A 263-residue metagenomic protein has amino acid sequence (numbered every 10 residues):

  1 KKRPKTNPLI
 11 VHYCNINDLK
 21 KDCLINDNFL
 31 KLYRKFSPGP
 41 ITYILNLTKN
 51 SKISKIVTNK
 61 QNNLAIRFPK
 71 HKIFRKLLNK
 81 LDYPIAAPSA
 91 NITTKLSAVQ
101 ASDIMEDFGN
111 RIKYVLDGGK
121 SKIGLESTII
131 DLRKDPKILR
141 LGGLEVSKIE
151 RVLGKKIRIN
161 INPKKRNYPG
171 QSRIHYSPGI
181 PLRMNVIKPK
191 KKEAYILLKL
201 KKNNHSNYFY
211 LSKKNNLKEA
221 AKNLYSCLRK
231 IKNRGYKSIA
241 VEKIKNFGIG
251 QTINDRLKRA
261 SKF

Functional and structural regions predicted by a protein language model:
K1-F263: Active-site-adjacent structural elements in enzyme catalytic cores
